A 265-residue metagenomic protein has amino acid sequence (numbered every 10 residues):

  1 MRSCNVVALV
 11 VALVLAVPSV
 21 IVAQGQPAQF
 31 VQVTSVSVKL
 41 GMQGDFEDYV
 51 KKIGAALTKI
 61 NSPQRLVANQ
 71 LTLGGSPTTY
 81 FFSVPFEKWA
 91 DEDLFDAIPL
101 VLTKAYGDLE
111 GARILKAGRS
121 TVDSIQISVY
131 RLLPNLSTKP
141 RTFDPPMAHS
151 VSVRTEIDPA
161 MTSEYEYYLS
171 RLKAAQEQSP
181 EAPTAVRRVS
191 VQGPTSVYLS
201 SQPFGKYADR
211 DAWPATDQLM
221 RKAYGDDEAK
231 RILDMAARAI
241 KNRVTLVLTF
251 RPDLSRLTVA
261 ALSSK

Functional and structural regions predicted by a protein language model:
M1-V6: Positively charged n-region of N-terminal signal peptides that target proteins for export
V7-S19: Bacterial N-terminal signal peptides
A23-K265: Short S/T/G/P-rich N-terminal loop/turn motif that feeds into the first structured element of a domain
